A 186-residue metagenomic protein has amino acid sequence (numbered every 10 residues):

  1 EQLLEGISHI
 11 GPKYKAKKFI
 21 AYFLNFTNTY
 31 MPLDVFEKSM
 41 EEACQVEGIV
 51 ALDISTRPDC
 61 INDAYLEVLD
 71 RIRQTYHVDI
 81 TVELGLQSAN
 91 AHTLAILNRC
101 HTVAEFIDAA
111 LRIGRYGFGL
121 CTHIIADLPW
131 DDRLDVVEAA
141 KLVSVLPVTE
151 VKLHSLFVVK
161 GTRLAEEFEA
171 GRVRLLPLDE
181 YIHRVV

Functional and structural regions predicted by a protein language model:
Q2-G6, I10-L33, G48-I61, V78-F106 (+1 more regions): Core AdoMet radical
Q2-I7, V35-M40, L178-V185: Well-ordered, non-membrane alpha-helical segments in soluble/globular domains
I7-G11, I61-H77, I107-D108, V137-P147: Short amphipathic alpha-helices and their capping/turn segments at secondary-structure boundaries
I10-Y14, M40-E47, E67-D79, L111-R115: Acidic (Asp/Glu)-rich catalytic clusters
M31, V35, L97-E105, D131-E138 (+1 more regions): Alpha-helix N-cap and loop-to-helix initiation/capping positions
E41, V50-I54, P58, D63-D70 (+4 more regions): Hydrophobic, well-ordered secondary-structure segments that either form specific early membrane-associated helices used
A104-R163, E180-V185: Conserved C-terminal portion of the radical SAM core fold that forms the substrate/S-adenosylmethionine-binding
R163-E167, G171: Short, glycine-/aromatic-enriched active-site segment of Class I SAM-dependent methyltransferases
